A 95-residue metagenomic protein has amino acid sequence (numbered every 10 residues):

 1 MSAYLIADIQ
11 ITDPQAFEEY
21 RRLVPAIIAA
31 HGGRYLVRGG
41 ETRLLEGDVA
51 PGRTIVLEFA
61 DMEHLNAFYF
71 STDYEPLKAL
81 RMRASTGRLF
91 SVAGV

Functional and structural regions predicted by a protein language model:
M1-R53, E58-F70, A93-V95: Short S/T/G/P-rich N-terminal loop/turn motif that feeds into the first structured element of a domain
M62-F90: C-terminal structural segments of small proteins and small subunits
